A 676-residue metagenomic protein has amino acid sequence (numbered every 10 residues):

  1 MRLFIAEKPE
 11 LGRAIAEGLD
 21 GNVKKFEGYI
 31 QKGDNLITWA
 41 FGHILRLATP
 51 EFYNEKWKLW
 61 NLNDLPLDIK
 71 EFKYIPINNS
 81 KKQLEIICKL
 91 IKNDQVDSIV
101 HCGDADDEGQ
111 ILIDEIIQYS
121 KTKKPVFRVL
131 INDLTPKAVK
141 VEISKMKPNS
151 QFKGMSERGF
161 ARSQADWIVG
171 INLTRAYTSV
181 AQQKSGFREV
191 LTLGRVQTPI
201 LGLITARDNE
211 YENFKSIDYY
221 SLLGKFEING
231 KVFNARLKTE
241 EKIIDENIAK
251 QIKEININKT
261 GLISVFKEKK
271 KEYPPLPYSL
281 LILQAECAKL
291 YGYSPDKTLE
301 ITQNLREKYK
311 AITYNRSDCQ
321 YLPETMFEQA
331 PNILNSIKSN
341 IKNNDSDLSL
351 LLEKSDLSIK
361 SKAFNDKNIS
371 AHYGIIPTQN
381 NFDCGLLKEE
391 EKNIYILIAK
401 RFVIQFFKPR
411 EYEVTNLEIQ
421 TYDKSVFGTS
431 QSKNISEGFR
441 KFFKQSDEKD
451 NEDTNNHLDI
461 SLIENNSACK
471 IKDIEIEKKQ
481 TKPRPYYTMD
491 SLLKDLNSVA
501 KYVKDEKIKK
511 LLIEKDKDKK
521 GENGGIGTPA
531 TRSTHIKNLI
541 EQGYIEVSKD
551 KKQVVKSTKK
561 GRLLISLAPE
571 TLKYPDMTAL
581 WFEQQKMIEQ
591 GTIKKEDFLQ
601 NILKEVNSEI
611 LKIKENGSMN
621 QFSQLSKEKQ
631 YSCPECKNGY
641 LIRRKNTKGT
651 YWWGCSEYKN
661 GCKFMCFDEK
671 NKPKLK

Functional and structural regions predicted by a protein language model:
M1-I171, S358, P483: Intrinsically disordered, low-complexity regulatory segments
M1-L3, C102-A105, F187-V190, K267-L276 (+3 more regions): Conserved short loop/turn motifs at secondary-structure junctions
R2-L3, F26, S80, I91 (+6 more regions): Basic, low-complexity terminal or inter-domain segments flanking catalytic cores
F26-E55, T198-I244, I404-H457: Structured, non-catalytic alpha/beta "coupling" segments that mediate domain-domain communication and provide generic
D94, A138-G224, E268: C-terminal or mid-to-C-terminal helical accessory/interaction module adjacent to the motor/catalytic core
S150, I243-P277: Metal- or metallocofactor-binding catalytic centers and their adjacent structured scaffolds across diverse enzyme
Y309-K310, G543: Glycine-centered, phosphate/nucleic-acid-interacting loop/turn motifs that mediate DNA/RNA or nucleotide
